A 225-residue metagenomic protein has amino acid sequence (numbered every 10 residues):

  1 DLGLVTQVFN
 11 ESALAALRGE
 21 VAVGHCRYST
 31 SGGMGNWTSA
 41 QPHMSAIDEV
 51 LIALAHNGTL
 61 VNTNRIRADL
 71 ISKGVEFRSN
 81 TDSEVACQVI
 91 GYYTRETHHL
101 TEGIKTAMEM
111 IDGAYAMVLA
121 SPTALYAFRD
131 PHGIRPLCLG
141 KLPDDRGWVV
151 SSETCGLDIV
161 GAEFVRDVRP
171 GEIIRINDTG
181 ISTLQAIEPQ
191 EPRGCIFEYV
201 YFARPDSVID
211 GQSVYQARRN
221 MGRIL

Functional and structural regions predicted by a protein language model:
D1-P170, R175-I224: Conserved short alpha-helical segments that host acidic/polar catalytic motifs at enzyme active sites
